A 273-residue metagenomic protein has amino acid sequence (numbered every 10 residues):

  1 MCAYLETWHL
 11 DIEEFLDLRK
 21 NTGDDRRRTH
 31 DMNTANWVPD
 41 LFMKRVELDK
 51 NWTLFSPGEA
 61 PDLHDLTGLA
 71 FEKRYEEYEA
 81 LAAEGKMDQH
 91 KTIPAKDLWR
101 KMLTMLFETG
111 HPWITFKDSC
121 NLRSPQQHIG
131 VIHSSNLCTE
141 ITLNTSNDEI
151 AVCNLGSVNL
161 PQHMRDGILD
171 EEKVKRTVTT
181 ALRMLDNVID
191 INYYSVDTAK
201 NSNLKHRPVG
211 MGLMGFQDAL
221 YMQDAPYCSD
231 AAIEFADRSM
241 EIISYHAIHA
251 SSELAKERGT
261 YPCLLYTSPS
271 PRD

Functional and structural regions predicted by a protein language model:
M1-S157, M164-R165, T198, A247 (+1 more regions): Active-site cavity-forming subdomains of large catalytic enzyme subunits
C2, H163-E171, S195-A199, M222-F235: Inter-helical turn/loop segments and adjacent helix faces that build the functional surface of alpha-helical bundle
L16, V152-S157, R183-Y194, L220 (+1 more regions): Active-site-adjacent bridging/hinge elements
I93, I150, L160-R183: Glycine-rich, acidic/polar active-site loops that bind/position phosphate-bearing ligands
M184-V188, S202-Q223: Core structural elements
A231-A250: Glycine-rich and small/hydrophobic secondary-structure elements
A255-L265: Alpha-helix capping/hinge segments and adjacent helical runs
Y266-D273: Conserved small/polar residues in nucleotide/adenosyl-binding loops
